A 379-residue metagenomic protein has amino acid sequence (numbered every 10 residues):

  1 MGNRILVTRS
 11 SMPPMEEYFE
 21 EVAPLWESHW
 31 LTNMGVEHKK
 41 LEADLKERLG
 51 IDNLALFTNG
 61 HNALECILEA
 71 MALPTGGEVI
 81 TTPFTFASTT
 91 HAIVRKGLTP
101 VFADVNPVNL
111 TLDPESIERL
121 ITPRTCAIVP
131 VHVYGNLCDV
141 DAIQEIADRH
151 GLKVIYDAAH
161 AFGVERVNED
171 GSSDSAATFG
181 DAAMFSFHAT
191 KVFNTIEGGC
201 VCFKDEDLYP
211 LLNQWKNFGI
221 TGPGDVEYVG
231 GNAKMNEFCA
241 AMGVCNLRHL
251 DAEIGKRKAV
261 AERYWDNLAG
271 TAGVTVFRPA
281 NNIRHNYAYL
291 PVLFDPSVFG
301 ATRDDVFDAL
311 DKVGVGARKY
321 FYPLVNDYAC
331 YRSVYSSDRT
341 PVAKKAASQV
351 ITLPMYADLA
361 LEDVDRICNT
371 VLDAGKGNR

Functional and structural regions predicted by a protein language model:
M1-L31, P354: N-terminal "arm"/small-domain region of PLP-dependent enzymes with the aminotransferase-like
M34-E78, H91-K96, F102-D104, E169: Phosphate-binding glycine-rich loop
V36-A43, R48-D52, E115, A127-V131 (+2 more regions): PLP-dependent aminotransferase class I/II
A55, I80, V101, V154-I155 (+3 more regions): Structural detector of well-ordered beta-strand residues that form the stable sheet scaffold of enzyme domains
E69-A158: PLP-dependent aminotransferase-like
T111-E118, E169-A182, V364-A374: A short alpha/beta connector and helix-capping loop motif
Y156-F193, G222-E227: Conserved active-site segment immediately N-terminal to the catalytic lysine that forms the internal aldimine
T178-Q214, E237-A240: Active-site PLP attachment segment
